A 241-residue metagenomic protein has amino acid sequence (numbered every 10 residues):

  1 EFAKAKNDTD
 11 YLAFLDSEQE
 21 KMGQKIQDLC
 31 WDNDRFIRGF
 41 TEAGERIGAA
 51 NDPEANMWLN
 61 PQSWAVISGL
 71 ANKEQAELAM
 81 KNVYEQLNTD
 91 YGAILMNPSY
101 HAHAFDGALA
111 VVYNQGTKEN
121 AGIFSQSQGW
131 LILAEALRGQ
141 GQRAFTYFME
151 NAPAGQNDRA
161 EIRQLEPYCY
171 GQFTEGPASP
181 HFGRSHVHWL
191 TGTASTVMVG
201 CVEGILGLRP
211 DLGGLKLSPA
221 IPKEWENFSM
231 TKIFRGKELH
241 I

Functional and structural regions predicted by a protein language model:
E1, E54-G69, A76, M80 (+2 more regions): Well-ordered alpha-helical segments within folded domains of soluble proteins
F2-A108, M149, P153-F182: Catalytic cores of carbohydrate-active enzymes
E85-T89, H101, V112-N120, W130-I241: Non-catalytic C-terminal accessory modules of carbohydrate-active enzymes
